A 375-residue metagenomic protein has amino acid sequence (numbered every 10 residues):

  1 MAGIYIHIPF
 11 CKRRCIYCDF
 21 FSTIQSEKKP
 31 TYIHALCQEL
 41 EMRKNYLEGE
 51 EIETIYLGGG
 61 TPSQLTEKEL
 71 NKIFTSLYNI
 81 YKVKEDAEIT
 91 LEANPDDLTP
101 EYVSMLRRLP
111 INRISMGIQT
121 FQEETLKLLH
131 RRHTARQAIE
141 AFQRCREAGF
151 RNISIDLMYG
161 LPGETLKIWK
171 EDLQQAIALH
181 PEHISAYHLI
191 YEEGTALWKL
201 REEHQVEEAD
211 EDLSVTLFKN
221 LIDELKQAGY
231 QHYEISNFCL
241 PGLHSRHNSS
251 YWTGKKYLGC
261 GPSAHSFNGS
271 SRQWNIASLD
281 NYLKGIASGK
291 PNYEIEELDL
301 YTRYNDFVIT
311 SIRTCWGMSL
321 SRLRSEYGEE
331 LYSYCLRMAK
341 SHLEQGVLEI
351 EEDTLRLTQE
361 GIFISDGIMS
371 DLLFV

Functional and structural regions predicted by a protein language model:
M1, S22-N45, E50-E329: C-terminal scaffold of the Radical SAM
M1-I8: Immediate flanking context of iron-sulfur cluster ligation sites
P9-F20: Local cysteine-cluster metal-coordination motifs and their immediate loop/turn environment, predominantly Fe-S cluster
E329-S341: Short amphipathic alpha-helical interaction segments
L343-D353: A short, conserved structural fragment
T354-T358: Minor-groove-contacting beta-hairpin "wing" of winged helix-turn-helix DNA-binding domains
I362-V375: Short, amphipathic alpha-helical interaction segments positioned at domain boundaries
